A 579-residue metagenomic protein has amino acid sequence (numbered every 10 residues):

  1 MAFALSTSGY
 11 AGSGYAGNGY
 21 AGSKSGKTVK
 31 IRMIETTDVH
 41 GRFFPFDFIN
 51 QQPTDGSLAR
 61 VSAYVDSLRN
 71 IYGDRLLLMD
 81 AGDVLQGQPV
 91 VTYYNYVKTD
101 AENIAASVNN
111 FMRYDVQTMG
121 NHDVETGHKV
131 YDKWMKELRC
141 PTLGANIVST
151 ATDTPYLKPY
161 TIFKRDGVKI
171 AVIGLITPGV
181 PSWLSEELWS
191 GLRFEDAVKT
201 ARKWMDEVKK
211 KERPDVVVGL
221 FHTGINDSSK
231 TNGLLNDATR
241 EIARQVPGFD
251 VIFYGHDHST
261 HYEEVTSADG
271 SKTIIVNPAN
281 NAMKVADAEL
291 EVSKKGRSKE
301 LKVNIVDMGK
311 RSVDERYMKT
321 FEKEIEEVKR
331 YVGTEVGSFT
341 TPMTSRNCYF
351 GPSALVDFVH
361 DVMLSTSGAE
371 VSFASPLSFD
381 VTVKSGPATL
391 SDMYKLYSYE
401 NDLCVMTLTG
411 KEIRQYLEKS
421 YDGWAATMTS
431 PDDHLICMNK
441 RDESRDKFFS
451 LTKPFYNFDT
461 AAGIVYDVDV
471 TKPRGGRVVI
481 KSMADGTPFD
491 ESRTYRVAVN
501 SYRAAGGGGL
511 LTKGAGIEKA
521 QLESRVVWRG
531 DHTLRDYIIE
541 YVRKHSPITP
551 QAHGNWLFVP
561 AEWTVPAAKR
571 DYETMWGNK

Functional and structural regions predicted by a protein language model:
M1-S6: Bacterial N-terminal signal peptides
Y15-K310, R316, F350-V362, S372-A374 (+1 more regions): Acidic, metal/ion-coordinating pockets
G26-R32, R42-N70, A106, W183-V198 (+3 more regions): Catalytic centers of hydrolytic enzymes
